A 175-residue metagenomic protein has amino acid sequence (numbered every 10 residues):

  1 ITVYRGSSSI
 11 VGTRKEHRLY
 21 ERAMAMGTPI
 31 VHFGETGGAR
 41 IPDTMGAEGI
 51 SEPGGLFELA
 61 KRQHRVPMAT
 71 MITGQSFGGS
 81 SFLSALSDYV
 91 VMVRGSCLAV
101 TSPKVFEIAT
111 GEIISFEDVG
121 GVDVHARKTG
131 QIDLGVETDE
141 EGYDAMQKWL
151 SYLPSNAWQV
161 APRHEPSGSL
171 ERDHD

Functional and structural regions predicted by a protein language model:
I1, K15-P42: A structural preference for short, pocket-lining loop segments at secondary-structure junctions
I1-I10: STAS-typified acidic loop motif
I10-V11, P29, P67, P154 (+1 more regions): Proline-rich low-complexity regions
G34-W158: Conserved catalytic cores of soluble enzyme domains, especially glycine-rich substrate-binding beta-alpha loops
A157-W158, P162-D175: Long, low-complexity segments enriched in small/aliphatic residues
